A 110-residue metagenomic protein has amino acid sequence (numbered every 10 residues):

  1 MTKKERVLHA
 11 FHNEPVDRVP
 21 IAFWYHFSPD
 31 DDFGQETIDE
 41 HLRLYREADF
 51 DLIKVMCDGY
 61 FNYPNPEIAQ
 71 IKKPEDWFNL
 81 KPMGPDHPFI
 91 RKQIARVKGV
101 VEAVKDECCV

Functional and structural regions predicted by a protein language model:
M1-N65: N-terminal basic, low-complexity leaders that serve as flexible interaction/assembly modules and, when applicable, as
V19-A22, E75-N79, V97: A short alpha-helix capping/helix-coil boundary motif
E36-T37, K73, D86: General structural signal for secondary-structure boundaries
F50-N65, F89-V110: Glycine-rich, aromatic-flanked loop segments that form ligand/cofactor-binding clefts across common enzyme folds
N65-P74: Short, flexible, mixed-charge acidic loops at enzyme active sites
F78-R91: The substrate-binding groove and active-site-proximal loops of carbohydrate-active enzymes, especially glycoside
